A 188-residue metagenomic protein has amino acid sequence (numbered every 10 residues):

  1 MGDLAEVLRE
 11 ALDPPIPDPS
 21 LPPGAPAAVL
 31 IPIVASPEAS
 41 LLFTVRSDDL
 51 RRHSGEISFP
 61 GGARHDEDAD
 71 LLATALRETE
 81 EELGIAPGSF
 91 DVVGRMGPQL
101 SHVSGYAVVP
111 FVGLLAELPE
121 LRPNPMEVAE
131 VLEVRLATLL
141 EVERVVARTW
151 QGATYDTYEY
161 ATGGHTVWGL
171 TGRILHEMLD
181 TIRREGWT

Functional and structural regions predicted by a protein language model:
M1-S58, A63-P119, V128, V145 (+1 more regions): N-terminal leader/linker segments that precede catalytic domains of diphosphate-processing enzymes
L121-L132, A137-T138: Acidic, glycine-rich loop-and-strand cores that form catalytic or ligand-binding grooves in diverse globular domains
